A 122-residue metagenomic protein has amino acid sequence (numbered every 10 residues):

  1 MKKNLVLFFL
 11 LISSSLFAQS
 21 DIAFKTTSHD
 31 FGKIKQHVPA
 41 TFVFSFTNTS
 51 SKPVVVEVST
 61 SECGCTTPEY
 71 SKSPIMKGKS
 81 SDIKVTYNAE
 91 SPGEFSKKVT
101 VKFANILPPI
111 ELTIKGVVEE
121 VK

Functional and structural regions predicted by a protein language model:
N4-S14: Sec-dependent N-terminal signal peptides
S14-S20: Sec/Tat signal peptide C-region and signal peptidase I cleavage site
K25-T27, Q36-V43, E90-K98: Short, solvent-exposed loop/turn segments enriched in Ser/Thr/Gly
H29, F42, K79-V85: Short strand-edge motifs at loop-to-beta-strand transitions and within beta-strands of extracellular beta-rich domains
I34-P39, K77-S80: Solvent-exposed, conformationally flexible loop/turn segments
F46-S50: Asparagine-centered strand-capping/turn motif at beta-strand->loop junctions
S51-K79: Surface-exposed binding patches on compact interaction domains or structured appendages
G93-E120: Terminal connector regions
